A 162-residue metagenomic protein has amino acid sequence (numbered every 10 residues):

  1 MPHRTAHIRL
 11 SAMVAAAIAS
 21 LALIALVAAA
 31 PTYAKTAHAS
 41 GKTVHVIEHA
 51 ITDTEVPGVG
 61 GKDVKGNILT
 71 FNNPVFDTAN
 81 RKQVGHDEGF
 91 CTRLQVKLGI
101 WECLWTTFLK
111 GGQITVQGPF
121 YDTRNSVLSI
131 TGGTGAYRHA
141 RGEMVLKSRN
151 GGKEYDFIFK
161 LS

Functional and structural regions predicted by a protein language model:
P2-A16, L21-S162: Targeting-peptide/extracellular-domain and disordered-appendage signature
